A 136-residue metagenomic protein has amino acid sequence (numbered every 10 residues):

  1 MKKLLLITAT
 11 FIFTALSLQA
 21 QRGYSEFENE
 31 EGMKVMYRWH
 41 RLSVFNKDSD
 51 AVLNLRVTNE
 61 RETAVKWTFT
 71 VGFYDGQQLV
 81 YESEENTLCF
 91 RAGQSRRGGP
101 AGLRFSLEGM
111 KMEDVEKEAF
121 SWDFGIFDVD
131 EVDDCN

Functional and structural regions predicted by a protein language model:
L4-L16: Sec-dependent N-terminal signal peptides
Q21-S49: Low-complexity, acidic Ser/Thr/Pro/Gly-rich terminal tails and inter-domain linkers that flank the onset of structured
D50-L53, K66-T68, Y81-E85: Short, surface-exposed coil-to-beta transition loops
L53-N59: Short, well-ordered beta-strand segments enriched in hydrophobic/aromatic residues
E62-L79: Short acidic, flexible loop segments centered on an aromatic residue
Q77-D114: Intrinsically disordered, low-complexity Pro/Gly/Ser/Thr-rich segments with frequent PxxP/GP/PP motifs and embedded
G102-N136: Terminal connector regions
